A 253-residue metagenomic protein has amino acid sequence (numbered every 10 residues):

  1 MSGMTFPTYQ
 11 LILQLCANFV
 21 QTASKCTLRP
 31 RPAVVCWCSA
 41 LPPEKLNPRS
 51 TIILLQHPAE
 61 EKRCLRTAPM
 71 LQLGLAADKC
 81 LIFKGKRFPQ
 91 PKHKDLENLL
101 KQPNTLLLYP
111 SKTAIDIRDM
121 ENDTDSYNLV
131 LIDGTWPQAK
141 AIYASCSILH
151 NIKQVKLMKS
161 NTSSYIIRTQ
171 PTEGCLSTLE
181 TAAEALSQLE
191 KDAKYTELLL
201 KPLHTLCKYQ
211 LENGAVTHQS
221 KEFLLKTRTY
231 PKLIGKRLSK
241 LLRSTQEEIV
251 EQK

Functional and structural regions predicted by a protein language model:
P7-R49: Cys/His-rich short segments
Q21, K62, R66, S177: Conserved active-site and cofactor/substrate-binding residues in soluble primary-metabolism enzymes
C36, L71, V130, A182: A residue-level signal for conserved active-site and pocket-lining positions in enzyme catalytic cores
P42, R63-G74: Histidine-anchored nucleotide/phosphate-binding helix
T51-P58, N104-L108: Short hydrophobic beta-strand segments
A59-E60, R87, L157-T162: Short, acidic/turn-prone active-site loops that include or flank metal/cofactor- and phosphate-binding residues
A76-I148: S-adenosyl-L-methionine/SAH cofactor-binding core of RNA-modifying enzymes
N128, W136-K253: C-terminal folded domains that constitute the principal catalytic or ligand-binding module of multi-domain proteins
